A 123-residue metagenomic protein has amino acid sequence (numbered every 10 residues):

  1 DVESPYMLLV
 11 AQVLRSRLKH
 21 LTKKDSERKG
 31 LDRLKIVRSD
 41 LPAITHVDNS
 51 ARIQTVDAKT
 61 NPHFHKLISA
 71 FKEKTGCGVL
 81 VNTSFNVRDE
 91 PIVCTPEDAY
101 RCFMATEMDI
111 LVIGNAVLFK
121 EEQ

Functional and structural regions predicted by a protein language model:
D1-Q123: Flexible beta->alpha loop and helix N-cap segments adjacent to enzyme active/binding sites
